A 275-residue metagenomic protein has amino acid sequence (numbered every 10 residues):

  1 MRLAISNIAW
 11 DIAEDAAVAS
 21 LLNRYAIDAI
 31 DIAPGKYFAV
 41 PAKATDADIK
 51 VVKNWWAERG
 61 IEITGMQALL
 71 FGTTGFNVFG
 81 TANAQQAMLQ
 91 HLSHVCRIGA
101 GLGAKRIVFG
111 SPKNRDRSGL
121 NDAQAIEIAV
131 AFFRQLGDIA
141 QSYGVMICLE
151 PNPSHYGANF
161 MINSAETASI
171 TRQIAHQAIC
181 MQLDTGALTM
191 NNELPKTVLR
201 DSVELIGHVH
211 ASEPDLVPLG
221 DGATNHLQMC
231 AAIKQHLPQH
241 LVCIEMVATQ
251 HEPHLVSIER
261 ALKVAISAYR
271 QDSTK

Functional and structural regions predicted by a protein language model:
M1-A4, D11-A26, A57, L89 (+4 more regions): Histidine-acidic metal/acid-base catalytic patches
A9-D11, P34-K36, L69-G72, K113-R115 (+4 more regions): Active-site-proximal loop/turn and secondary-structure-junction residues that shape catalytic pockets, frequently
A16-A17, E58, G75-C180, M190 (+1 more regions): Active-site acidic/histidine proton-transfer and metal-coordination neighborhood in alpha/beta enzyme cores
D31, G65, V108, C148 (+2 more regions): Conserved beta-strand positions in the central sheet of alpha/beta enzyme cores
A33-K53, K113, R117: Glycine-rich, proline-tolerant flexible connector loops at the mouths of alpha/beta enzymes
P41, T45-D48, T81-M88, N121-A125 (+5 more regions): Residue-level preference for long, well-ordered alpha-helices that form the structural scaffold of enzyme catalytic
W55-A57, E62: Short, structured active-site "lid" loops
I63-A68, T81: A basic- and aromatic-enriched beta-loop-alpha substructure that forms the phosphate/nucleotide- and DNA/RNA-contacting
